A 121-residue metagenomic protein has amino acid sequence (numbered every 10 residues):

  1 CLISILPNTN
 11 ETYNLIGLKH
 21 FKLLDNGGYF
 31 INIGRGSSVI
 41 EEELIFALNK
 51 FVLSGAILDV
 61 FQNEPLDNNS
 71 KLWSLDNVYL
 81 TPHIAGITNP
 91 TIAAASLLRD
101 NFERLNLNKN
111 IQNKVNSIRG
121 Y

Functional and structural regions predicted by a protein language model:
C1-K71: Rossmann-like adenosine-cofactor binding region
E64-Y121: C-terminal helix-to-coil terminal segments
